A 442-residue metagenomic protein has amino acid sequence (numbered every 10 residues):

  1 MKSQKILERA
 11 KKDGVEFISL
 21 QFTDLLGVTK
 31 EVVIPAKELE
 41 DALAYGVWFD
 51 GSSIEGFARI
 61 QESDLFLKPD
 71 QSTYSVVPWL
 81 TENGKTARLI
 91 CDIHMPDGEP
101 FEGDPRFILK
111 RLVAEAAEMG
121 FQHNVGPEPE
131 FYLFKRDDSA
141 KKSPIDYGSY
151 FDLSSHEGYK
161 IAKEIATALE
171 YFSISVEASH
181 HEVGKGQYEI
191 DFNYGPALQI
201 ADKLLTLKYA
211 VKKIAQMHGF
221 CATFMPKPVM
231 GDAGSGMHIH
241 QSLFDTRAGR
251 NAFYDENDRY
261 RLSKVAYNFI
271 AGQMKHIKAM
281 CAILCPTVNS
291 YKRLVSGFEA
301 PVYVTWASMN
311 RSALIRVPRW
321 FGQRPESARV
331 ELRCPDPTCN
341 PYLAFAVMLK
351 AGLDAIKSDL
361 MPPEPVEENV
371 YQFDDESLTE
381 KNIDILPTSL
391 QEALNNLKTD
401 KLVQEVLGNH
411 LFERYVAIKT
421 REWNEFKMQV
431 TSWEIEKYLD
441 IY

Functional and structural regions predicted by a protein language model:
M1-Y442: Glycine-rich, acidic/polar active-site loops that bind/position phosphate-bearing ligands
